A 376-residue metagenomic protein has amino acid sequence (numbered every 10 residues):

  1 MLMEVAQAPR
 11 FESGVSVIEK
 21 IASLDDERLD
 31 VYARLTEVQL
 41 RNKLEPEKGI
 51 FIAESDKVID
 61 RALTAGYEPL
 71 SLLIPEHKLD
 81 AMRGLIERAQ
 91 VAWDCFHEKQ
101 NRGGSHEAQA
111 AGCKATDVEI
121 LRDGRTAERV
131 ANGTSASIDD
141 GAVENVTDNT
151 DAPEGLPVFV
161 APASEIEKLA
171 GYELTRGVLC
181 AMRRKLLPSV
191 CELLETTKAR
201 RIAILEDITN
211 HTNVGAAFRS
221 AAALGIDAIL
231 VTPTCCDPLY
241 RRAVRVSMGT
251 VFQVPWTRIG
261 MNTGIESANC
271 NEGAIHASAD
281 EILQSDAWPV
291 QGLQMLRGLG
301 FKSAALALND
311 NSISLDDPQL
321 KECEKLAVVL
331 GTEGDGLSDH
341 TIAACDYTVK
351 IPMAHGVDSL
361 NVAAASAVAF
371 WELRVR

Functional and structural regions predicted by a protein language model:
L2-D80: Boundary-proximal intrinsically disordered activation/regulatory segments immediately upstream of a helical core
A6, S16-E19, K57, T64 (+9 more regions): RNA substrate-binding interface of SAM-dependent RNA methyltransferases
R10, R102, R122-R125, R129 (+1 more regions): Basic polycationic patches enriched in arginine
I21, F51, E206-D207, T232-P233 (+4 more regions): Glycine- and other small-residue-rich loops at beta-strand/loop junctions that grip anionic moieties
R34-Q39, E45-G49, I59-D60, P69-L70 (+2 more regions): Extended, non-globular alpha-helical segments
G177-C180, S220-L224, C235-V251, D339-R376: Structured adenosyl-cofactor binding patch, chiefly the S-adenosyl-L-methionine
A304-V357: Active-site/ligand-binding-proximal alpha/beta "capping" segment
